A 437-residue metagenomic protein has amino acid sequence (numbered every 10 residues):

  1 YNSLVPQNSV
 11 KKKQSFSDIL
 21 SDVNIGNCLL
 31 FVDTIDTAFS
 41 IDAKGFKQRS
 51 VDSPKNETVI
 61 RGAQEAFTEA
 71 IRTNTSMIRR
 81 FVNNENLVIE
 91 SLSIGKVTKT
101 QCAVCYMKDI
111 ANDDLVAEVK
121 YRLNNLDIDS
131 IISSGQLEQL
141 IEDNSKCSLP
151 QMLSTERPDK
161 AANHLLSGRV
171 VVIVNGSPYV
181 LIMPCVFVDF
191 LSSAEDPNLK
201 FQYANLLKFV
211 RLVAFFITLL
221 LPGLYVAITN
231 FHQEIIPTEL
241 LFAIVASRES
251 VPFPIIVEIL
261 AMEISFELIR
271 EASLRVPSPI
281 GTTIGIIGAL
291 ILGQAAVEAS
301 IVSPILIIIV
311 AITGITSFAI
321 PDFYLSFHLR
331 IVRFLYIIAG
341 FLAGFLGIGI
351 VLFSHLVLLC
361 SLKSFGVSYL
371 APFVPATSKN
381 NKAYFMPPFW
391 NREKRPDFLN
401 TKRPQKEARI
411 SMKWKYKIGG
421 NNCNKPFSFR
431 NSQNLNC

Functional and structural regions predicted by a protein language model:
Y1-I255, F365-K394, N400-L435: Cytosolic regulatory modules rich in charged/polar residues
L224, P237-L240, V245-G419: Generic detector of multi-pass transmembrane helix bundles and their immediately adjacent loops in polytopic membrane
